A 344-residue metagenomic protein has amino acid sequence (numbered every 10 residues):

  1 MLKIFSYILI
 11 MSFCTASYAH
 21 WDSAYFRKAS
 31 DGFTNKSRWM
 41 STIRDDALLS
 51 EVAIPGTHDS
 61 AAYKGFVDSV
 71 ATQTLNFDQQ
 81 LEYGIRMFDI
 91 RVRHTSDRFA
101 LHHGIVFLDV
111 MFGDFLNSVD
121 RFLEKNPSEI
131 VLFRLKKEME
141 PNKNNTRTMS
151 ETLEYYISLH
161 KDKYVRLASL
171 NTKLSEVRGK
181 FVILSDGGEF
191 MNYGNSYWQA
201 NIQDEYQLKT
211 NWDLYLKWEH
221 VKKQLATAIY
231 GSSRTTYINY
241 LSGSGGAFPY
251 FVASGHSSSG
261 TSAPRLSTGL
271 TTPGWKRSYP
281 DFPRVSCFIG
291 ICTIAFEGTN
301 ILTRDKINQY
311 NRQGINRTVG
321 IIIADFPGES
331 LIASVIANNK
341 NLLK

Functional and structural regions predicted by a protein language model:
L2-I10: Sec-dependent signal peptide recognition, specifically the positively charged N-region followed immediately by
Y18-Y83, M87, S96-N126, I130 (+2 more regions): Long, acidic (Asp/Glu-rich), low-complexity accessory segments flanking structured domains
R91, F133, I183, I322: Conserved, mostly hydrophobic/aromatic
V92-T95, G104, L135-E138, D186-G188 (+1 more regions): An acidic- and aromatic-residue-enriched active-site/binding cleft used to recognize and process polar
P127-P141: Active-site groove signature of glycoside hydrolases
M149-S150, Y155-G245, P249-S257: Active-site-adjacent pocket scaffolds in enzyme catalytic domains
